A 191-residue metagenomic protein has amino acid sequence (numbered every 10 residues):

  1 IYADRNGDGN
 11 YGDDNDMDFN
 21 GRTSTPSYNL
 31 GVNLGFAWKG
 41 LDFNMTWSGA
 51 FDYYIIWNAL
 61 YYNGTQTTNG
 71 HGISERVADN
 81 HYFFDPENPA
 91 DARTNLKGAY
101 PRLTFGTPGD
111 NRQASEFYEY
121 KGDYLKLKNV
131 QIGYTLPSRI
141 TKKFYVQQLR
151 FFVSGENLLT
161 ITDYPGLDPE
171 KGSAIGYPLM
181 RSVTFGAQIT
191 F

Functional and structural regions predicted by a protein language model:
I1-M17: Acidic, glycine-anchored loop motifs typical of Ca2+
Y28-L30, K39-L41, D123, Y145-L149 (+1 more regions): Outer-envelope beta-barrel architecture signal
G31-N33, N129-G133, T184-G186: Membrane-embedded beta-strand positions in outer-membrane beta-barrel channels/transporters
A37, S48-A50, S154-L158, T190: Outer-membrane beta-barrel pore domains and translocons
G40-M45, R139-I140: Repeated loop/turn-to-beta-strand initiation elements of outer-membrane beta-barrel proteins
M45, F151-V153, A187: Membrane-embedded beta-strand positions of outer-membrane beta-barrel proteins
A50-Y145, L149-R150: Extracytoplasmic gating/loop element in the C-terminal half of outer-membrane beta-barrel translocons and assembly
N69-H71, P86-A90, R112-S115, L158-F191: C-terminal beta-signal and terminal closure region of outer-membrane beta-barrel proteins
